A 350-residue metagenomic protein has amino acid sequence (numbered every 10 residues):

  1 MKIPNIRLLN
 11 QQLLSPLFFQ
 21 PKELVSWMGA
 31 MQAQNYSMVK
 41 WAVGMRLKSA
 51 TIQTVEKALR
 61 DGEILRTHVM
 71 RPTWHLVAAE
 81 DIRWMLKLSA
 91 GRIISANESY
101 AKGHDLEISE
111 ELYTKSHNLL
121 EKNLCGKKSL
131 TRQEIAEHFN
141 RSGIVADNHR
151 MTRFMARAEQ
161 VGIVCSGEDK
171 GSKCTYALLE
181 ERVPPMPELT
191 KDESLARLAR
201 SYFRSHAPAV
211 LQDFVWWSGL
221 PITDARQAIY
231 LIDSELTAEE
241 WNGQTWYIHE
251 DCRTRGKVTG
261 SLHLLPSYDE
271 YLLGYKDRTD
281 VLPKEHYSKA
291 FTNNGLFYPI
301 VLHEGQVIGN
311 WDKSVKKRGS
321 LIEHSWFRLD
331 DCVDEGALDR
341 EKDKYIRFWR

Functional and structural regions predicted by a protein language model:
M1-Q133, E137-V145, K284, L321: Phosphate-backbone binding and catalysis cores of DNA-processing enzymes
R60-V69, T73-W74, E159-D169, D233-W241 (+1 more regions): A short, conserved structural fragment
T73-V77, G171-L179, Q244-H249: Minor-groove-contacting beta-hairpin "wing" of winged helix-turn-helix DNA-binding domains
M85-A101, E180-S201, S205, S261-S267 (+1 more regions): Short, amphipathic alpha-helical interaction segments positioned at domain boundaries
E111-K128, K191-A207, I229: Positively charged, polyanion-binding regions of nucleic-acid-associated proteins
N148-R226: Loop-centered beta-sheet repeat module
L231, E235-E285: Non-catalytic regulatory appendages
K284, A290-R350: Glycine-rich, small/acidic residue-mixed loop/short-helix segments
